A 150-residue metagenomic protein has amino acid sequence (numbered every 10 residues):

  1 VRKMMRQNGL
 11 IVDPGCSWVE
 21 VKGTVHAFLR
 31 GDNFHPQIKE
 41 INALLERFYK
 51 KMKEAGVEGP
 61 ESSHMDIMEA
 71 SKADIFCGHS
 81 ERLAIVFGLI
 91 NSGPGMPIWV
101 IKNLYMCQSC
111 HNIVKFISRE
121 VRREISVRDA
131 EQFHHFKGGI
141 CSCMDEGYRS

Functional and structural regions predicted by a protein language model:
V1-S150: Terminal (and in a subset, N-terminal) low-complexity or junction segments at the ends of helical repeat RNA-binding
